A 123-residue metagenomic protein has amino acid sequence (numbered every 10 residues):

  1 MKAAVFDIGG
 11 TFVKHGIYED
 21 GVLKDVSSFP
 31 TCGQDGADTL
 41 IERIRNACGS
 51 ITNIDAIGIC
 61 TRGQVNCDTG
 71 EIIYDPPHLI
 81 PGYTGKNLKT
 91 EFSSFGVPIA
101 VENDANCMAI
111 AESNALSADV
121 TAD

Functional and structural regions predicted by a protein language model:
K2, D55-A56: Structural motif
K2-E42, I72-Y74: Short glycine-rich, Thr/Ser-proximal phosphate-binding strand/loop in the N-terminal lobe of ATP-dependent enzymes
D7, G58-R62: Short beta-strand segments
V13-K14, D20, R62-C67, A115: Short, electropositive, low-hydrophobicity segments enriched in small/polar residues
C32, A37-R45, A56, V65-D123: Glycine-rich phosphate-binding loop and adjoining helix at the ATP-binding site of ATP-dependent phosphoryl-transfer
S50-N53: Hydrophobic/aromatic-enriched cytosolic interaction surfaces used to assemble or bind macromolecules
